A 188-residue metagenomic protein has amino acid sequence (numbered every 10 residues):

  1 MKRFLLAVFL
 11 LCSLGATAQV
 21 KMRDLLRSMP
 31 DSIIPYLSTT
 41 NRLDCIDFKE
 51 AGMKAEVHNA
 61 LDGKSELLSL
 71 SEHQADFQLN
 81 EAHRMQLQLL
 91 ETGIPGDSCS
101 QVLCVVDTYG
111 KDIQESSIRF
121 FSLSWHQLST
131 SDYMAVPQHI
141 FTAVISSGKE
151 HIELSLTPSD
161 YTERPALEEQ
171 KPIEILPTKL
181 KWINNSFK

Functional and structural regions predicted by a protein language model:
R3-L14: Sec-dependent N-terminal signal peptides
Q19-T92: Terminal domain-start segments
S65-N80, F120-D132, W182-S186: Surface-exposed loop/turn elements that mediate protein-protein interactions on large endomembrane-trafficking
E72-Q74, C99-C104, E150-E153: Short, hydrophobic/aromatic-rich segments at coil-to-beta transitions
F77-Q78, D107-Q114, A166-K171: Short consensus segments that form the blades of beta-propeller domains, in both extracellular/periplasmic
R84-S98, F141-G148: Structural signature of eukaryotic scaffold interfaces centered on beta-propeller domains
P95-D132: Mid-length scaffold segments of soluble, non-membrane domains
S129-K188: Short aromatic loop motif centered on NTY/YTY
